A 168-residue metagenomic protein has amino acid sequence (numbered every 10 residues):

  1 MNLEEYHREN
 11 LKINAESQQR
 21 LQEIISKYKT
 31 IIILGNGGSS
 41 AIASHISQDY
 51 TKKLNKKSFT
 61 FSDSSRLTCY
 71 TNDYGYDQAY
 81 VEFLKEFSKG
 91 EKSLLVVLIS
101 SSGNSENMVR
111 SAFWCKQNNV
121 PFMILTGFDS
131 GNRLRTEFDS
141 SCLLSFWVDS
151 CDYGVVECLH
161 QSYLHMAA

Functional and structural regions predicted by a protein language model:
M1-L11, W114-C115: Cofactor-/ligand-binding subdomain signature composed of acidic, glycine-rich, tryptophan-containing flexible loops
N2-E5, R20, A79: Exposed alpha-helical structural elements
E9-Y28: A short, well-structured juxtamembrane/interface segment
I31-A168: Glycine-rich phosphate-binding loops that contact phosphosugars or nucleotide phosphates
